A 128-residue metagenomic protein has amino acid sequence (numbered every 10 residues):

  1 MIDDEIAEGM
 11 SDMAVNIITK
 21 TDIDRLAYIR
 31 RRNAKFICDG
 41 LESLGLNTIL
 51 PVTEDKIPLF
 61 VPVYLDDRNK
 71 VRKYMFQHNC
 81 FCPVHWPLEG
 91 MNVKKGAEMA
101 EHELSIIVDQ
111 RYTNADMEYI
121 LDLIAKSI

Functional and structural regions predicted by a protein language model:
M1-I128: PLP-dependent aminotransferase class I/II
